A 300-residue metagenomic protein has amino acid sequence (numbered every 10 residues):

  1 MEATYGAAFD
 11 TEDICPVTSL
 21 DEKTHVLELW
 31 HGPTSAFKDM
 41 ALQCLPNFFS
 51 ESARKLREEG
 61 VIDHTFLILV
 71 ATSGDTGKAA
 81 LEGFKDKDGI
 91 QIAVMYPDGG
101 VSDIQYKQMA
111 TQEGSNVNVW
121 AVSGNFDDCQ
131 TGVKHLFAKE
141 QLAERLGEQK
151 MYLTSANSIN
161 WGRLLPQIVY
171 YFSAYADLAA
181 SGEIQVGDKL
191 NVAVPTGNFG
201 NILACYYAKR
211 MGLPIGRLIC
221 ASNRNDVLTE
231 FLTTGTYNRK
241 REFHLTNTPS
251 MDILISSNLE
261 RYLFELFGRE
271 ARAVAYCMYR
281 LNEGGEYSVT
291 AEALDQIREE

Functional and structural regions predicted by a protein language model:
M1-E300: PLP-dependent amino-acid enzyme catalytic core
